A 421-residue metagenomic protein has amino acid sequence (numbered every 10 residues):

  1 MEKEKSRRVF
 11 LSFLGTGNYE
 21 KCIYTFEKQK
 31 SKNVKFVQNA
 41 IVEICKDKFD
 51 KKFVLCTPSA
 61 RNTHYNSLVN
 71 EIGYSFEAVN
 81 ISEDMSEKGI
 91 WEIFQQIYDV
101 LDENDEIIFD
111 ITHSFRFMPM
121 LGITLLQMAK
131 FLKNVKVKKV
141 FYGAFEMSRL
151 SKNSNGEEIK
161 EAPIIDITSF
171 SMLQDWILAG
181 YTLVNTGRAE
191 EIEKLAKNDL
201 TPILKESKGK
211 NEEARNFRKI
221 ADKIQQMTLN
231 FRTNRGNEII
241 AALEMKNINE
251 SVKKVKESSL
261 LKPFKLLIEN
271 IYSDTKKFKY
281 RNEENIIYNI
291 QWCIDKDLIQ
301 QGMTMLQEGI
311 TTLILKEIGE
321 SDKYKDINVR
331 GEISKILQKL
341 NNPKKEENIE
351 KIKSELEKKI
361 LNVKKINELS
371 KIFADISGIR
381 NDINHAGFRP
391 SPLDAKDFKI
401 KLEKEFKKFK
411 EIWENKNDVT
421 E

Functional and structural regions predicted by a protein language model:
M1-E106, Q127-E421: Long, low-complexity, Lys/Arg-enriched
I107-T124, D375-G378: Elongated alpha-helical scaffolds
